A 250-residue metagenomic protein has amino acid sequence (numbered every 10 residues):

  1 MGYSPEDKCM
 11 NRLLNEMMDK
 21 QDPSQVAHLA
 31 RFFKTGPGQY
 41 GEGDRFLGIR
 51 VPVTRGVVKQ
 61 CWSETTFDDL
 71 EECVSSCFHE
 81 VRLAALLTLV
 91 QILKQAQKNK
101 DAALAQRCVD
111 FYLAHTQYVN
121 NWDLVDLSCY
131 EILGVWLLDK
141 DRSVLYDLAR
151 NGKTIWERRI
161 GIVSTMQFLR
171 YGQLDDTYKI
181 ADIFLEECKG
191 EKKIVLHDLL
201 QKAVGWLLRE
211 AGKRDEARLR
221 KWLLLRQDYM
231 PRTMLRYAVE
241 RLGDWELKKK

Functional and structural regions predicted by a protein language model:
M1-K250: Alpha-helical scaffold domains
